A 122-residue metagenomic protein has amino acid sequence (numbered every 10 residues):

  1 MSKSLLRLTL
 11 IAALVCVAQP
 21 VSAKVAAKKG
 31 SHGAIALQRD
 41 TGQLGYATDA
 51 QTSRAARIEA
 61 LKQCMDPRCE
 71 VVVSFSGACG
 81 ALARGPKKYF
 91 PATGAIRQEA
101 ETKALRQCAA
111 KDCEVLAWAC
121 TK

Functional and structural regions predicted by a protein language model:
S2-R7, V21-K122: Helix-coil modules at protein/domain termini and other flexible surface or pore-lining loops, especially C-terminal
L8-V17: Bacterial N-terminal signal peptides
